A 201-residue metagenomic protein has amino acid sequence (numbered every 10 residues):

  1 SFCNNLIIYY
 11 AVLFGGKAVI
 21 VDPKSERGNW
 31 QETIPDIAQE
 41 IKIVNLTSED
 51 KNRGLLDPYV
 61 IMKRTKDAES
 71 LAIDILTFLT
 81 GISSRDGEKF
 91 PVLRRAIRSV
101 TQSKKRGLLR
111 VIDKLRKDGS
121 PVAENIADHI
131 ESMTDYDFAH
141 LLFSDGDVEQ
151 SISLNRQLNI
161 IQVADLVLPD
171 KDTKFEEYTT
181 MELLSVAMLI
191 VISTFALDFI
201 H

Functional and structural regions predicted by a protein language model:
S1-N45: Glycine-rich phosphate-binding loop of nucleotide-binding enzymes
F14, S25, E32-P35, S48-H201: P-loop NTPase motor domains
